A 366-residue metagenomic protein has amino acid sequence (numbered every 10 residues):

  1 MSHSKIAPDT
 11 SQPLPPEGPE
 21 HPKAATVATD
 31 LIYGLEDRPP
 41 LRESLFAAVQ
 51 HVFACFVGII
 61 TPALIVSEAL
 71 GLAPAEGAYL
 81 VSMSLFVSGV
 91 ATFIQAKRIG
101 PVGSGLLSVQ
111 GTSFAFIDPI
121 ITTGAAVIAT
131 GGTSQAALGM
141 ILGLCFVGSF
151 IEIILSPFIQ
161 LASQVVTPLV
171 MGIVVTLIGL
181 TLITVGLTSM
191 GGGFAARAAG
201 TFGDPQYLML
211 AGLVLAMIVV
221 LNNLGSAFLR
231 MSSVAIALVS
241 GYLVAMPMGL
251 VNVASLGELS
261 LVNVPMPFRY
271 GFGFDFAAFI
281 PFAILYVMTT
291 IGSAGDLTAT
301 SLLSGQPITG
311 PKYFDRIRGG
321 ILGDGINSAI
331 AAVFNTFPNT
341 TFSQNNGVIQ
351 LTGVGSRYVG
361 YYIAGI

Functional and structural regions predicted by a protein language model:
S2-L107, A115-A129: N-terminal signal-anchor module of multipass membrane proteins
S4, D9, P13-G18, A69 (+4 more regions): Flexible hinge motifs at transmembrane-helix junctions and intramembrane kinks/re-entrant loops in multi-pass membrane
Y33-P40, F268-A277, Y313-F314: Helix-boundary and loop/linker segments of multi-pass membrane transporters
L41, S67-G103, I284-R357: Membrane-embedded helical hairpins/re-entrant loop segments and their flanking transmembrane helices within multi-pass
S44, A48-I65, F274-T298: Core transmembrane alpha-helical segments of multi-pass membrane transporters/permeases
I60-L64, E68, S88, T181 (+4 more regions): Transmembrane alpha-helix boundary and packing residues in multipass membrane permease domains and related
Y79, P101-F116, Q164-M171, L229-I236 (+2 more regions): Short, non-helical or kinked segments that cap or interrupt transmembrane helices
A125-N252, V359-I366: Membrane-embedded alpha-helical modules
